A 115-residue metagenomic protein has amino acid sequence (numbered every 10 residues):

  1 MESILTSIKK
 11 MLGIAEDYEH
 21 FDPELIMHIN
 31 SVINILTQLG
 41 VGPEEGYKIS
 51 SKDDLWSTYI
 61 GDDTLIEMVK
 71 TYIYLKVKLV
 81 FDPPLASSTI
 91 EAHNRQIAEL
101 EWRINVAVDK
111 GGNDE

Functional and structural regions predicted by a protein language model:
M1-L65, E101-E115: Conserved short "hinge" loops at termini or chain/domain junctions
M11, A15, K78, D82-P83: Residue-level signal for functionally critical sites in structured catalytic/ligand-binding pockets
D63-T71, I90-R95: Short secondary-structure transition/capping segments
V69, Y74-K76, V80: Helix-rich interaction surfaces within compact, conserved domain-sized segments that mediate assembly or partner
L79, P83-E115: Protruding loop/beta-arch "assembly-hinge" segments enriched in small, turn-prone residues
